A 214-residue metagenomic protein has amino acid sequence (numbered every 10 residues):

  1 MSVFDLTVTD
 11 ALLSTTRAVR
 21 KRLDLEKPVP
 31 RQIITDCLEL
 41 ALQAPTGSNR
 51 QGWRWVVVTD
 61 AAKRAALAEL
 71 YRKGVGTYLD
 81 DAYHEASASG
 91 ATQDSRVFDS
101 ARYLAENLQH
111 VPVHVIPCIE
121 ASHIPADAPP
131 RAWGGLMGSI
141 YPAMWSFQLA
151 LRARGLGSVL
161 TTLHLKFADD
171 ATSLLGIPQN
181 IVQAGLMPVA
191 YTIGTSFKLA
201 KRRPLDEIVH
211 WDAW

Functional and structural regions predicted by a protein language model:
M1-P28, Q32-L40: N-terminal targeting/leader regions
S2-V8, T15, R20, V182-W214: C-terminal helix-cap and adjacent tail motif
E39-L42, V115-S173: Small-aliphatic-rich amphipathic alpha-helix that forms the alpha element of a beta-alpha
L40-L42, F98-Y103, A171-L174, G194-S196: Glycine-rich, charged/polar anion/phosphate-binding loops that engage phosphate groups from diverse ligands
A44-N49: Glycine-rich phosphate/pyrophosphate-binding beta-alpha loops
G52-W53, V111-H114, Q183-A184: Short, surface-exposed beta-edge/turn micro-motifs
V57-I140: Glycine/small-residue-rich phosphate/adenosyl-binding loop
G76-S87, L174-L199: A glycine-rich helix N-cap at a beta->alpha junction
